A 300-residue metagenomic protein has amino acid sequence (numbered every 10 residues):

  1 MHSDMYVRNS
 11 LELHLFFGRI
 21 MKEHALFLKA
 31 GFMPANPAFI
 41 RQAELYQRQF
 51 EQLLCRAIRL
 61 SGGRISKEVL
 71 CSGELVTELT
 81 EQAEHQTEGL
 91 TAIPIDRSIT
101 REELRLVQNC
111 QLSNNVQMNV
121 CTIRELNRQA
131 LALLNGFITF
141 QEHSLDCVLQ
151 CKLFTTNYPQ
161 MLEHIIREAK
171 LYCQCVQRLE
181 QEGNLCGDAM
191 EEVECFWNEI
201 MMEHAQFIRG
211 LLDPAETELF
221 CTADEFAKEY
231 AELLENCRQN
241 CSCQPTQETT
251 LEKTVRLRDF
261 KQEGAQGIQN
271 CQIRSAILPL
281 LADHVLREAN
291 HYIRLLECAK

Functional and structural regions predicted by a protein language model:
M1-K300: Surface-exposed peri-terminal alpha-helical interaction modules
